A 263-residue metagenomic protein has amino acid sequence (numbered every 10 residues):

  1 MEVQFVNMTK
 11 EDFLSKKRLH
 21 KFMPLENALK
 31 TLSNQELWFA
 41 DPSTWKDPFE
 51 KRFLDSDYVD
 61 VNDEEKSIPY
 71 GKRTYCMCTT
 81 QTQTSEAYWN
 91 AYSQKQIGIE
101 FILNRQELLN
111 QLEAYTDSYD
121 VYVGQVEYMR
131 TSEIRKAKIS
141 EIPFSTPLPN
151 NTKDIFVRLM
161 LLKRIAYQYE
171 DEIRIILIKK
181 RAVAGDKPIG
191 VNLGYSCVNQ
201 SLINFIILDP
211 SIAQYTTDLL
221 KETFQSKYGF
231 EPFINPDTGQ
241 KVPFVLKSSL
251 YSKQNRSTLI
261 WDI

Functional and structural regions predicted by a protein language model:
M1-I263: Partner-binding and oligomerization surfaces adjacent to conserved cores of proteins that assemble macromolecular
